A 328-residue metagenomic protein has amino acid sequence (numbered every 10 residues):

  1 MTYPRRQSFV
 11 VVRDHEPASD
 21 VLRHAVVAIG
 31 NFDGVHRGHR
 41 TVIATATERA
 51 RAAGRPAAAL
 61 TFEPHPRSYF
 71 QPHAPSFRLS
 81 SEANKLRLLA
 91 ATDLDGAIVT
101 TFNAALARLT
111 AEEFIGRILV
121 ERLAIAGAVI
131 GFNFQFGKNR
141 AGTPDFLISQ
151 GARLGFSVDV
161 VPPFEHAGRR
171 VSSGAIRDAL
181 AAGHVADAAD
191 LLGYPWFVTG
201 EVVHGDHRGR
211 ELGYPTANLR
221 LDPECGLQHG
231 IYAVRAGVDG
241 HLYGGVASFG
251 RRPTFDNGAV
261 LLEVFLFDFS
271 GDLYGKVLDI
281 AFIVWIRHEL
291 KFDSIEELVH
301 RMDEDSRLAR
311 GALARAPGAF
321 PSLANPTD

Functional and structural regions predicted by a protein language model:
M1-V26: Positively charged, low-complexity intrinsically disordered leader regions
A18-S81: N-terminal catalytic cores of NTP/NDP-binding nucleotidyl/phosphoryl-transfer enzymes
P66-P72, A105, R170-V171, L290: A short acidic, helix-capping loop that chelates divalent metal ions and anchors anionic groups
F77-K85, L109-I115: Glycine-rich, highly charged phosphate/nucleotide-binding loops
S81-A97: A glycine-rich helix N-cap at a beta->alpha junction
A105-P215, D293-V299, R310, F320-A324: Classical nucleotidyltransferase
G205-D328: Phosphate/ribose-recognition catalytic cores of enzymes acting on nucleotide-derived substrates
